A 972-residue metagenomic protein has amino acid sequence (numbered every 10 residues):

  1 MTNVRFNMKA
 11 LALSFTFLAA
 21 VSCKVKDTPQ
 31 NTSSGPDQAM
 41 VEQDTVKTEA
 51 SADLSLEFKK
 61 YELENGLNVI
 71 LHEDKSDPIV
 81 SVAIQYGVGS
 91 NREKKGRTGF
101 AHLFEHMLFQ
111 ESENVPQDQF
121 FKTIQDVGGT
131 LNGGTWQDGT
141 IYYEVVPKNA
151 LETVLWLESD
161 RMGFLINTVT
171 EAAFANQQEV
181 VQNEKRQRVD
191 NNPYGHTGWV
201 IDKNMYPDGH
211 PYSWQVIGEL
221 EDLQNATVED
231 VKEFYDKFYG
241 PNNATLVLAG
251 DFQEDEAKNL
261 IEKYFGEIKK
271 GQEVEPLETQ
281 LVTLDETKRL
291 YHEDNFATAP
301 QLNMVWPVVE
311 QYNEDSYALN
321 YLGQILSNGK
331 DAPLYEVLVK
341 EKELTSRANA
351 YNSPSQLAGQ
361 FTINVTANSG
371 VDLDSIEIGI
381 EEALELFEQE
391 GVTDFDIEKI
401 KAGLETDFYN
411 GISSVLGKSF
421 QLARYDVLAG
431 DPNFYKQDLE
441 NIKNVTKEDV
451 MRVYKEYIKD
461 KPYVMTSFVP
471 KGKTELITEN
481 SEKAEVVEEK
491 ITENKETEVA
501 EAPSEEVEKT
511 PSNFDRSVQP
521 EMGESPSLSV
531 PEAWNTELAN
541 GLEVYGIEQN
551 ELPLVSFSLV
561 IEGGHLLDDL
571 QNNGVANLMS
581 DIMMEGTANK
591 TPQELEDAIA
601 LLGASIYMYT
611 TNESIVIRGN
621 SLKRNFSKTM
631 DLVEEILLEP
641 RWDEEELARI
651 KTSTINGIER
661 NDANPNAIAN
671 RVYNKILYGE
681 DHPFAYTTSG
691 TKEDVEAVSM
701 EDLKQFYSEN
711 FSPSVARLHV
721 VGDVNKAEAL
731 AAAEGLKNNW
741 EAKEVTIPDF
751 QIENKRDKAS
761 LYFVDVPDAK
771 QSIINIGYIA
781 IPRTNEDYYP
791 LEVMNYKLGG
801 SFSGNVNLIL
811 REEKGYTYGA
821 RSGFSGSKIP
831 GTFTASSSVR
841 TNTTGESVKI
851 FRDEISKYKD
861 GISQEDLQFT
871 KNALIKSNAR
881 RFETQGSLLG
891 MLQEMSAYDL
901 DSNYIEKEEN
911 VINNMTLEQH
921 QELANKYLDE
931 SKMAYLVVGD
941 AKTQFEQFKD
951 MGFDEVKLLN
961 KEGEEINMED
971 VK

Functional and structural regions predicted by a protein language model:
T2-L11: Bacterial N-terminal signal peptides that target proteins for export
A12-A20: Bacterial N-terminal signal peptides
C23-N68, Q253-E293, Q301, E336 (+9 more regions): Proteolytic maturation boundary segments
H72, D77-E93, G99-L103, Q117-F164 (+19 more regions): M16 family metallopeptidases and their MPP-like homologs
E171, Q178, K232-Y264, P462 (+2 more regions): Non-catalytic, conformational "gating/processing" segments within enzyme and secreted inhibitor domains
V181-R188, Q280-E293, K401-G411, S621-L622 (+3 more regions): Short, conserved secondary-structure transition motifs
L223-V231, D694-L703, I912: Alpha-helical scaffold elements lining the catalytic groove of polysaccharide deacetylases
